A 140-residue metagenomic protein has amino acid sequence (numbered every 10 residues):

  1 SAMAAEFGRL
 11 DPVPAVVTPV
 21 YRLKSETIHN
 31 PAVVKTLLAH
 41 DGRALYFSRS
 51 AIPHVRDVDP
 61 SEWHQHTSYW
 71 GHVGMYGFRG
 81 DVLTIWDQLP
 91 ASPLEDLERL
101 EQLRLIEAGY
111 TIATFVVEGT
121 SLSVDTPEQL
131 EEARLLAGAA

Functional and structural regions predicted by a protein language model:
S1-L89: Conserved core of the sugar-phosphate nucleotidyltransferase
W63-A140: Conserved alpha/beta core of the MobA/IspD/sugar-nucleotide pyrophosphorylase nucleotidyltransferase superfamily
